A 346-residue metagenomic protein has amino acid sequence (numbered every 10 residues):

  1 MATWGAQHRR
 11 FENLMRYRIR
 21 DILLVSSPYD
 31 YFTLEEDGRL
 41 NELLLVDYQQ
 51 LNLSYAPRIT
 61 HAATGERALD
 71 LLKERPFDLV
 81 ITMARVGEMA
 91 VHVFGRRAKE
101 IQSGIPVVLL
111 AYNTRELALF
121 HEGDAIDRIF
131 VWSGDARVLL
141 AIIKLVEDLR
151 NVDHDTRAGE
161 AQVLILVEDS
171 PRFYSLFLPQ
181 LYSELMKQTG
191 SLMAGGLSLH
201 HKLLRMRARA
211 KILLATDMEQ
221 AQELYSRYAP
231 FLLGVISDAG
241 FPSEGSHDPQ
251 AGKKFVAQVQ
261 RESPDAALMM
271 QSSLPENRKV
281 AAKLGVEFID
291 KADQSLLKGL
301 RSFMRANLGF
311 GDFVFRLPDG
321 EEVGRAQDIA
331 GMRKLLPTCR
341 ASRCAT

Functional and structural regions predicted by a protein language model:
M1-T60, G87, R96, L119-R128 (+4 more regions): Non-catalytic signal-transmission and effector/linker regions of two-component phosphorelay proteins
T3-W4, T33-N41, L45, S54-A56 (+7 more regions): Conserved phosphotransfer microenvironments
L24-S26, L110-N113, E168, M270-S272: Short beta-strand/turn micro-motifs composed of small residues that flank or help shape donor/cofactor-binding pockets
V91, L119-I129, V280-I289: As written
V108-L110, W132, Q271, K291: Generic beta-sheet signal
P230, S246, K253-A267, S273-V314: Polyanion-binding and phosphate-handling cores
